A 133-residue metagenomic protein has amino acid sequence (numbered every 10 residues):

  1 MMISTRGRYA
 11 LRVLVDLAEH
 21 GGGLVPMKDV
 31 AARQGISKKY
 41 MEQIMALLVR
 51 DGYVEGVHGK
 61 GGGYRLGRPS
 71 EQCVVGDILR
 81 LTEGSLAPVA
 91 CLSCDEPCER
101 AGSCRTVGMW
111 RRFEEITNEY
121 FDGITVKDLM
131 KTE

Functional and structural regions predicted by a protein language model:
I3-T5, Y9-I36, E55: N-terminal helix-turn-helix DNA-binding core of bacterial DNA-binding proteins
A32, V49-R50: Alpha-helical residues within the helix-turn-helix
K39: Key DNA-contact positions within bacterial/archaeal DNA-binding proteins
M45-A46: Short, hydrophobic-biased segments on the C-terminal half of alpha helices that form "recognition helices"
R50-Y53, L81: Residue cluster at the C-terminal edge of the helix-turn-helix DNA-binding motif
Y53-L66: Beta-hairpin "wing" of winged helix-turn-helix
G67-E133: Non-DNA-binding regulatory cores of transcription-related proteins, predominantly C-terminal effector-binding
